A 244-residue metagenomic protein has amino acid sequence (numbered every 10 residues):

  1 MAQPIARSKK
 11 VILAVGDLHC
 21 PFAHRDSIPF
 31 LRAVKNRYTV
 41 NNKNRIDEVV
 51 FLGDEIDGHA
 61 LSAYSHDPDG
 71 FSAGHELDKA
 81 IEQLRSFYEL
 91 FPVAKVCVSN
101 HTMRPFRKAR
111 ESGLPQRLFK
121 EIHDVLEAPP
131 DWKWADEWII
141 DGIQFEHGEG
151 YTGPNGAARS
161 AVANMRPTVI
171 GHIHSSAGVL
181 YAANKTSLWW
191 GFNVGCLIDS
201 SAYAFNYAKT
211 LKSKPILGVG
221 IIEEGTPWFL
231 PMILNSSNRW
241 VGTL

Functional and structural regions predicted by a protein language model:
A2, V11, V15-P129: Core catalytic region of metal-dependent phosphoesterases/phosphodiesterases, especially metallo-beta-lactamase-like
A2-L13, W138-Q144: Beta-strand-turn-beta hairpins that frame and shape the catalytic cleft of phosphate-ester-processing enzymes
A6-R7, V11-A14, N42-D47, P231-L244: Polar, enzyme-active/binding microenvironments
I46, F91, A135, N164-R166 (+1 more regions): Short, well-ordered alpha-helix to beta-strand connector turns
E89-F91, P129, I140, A163 (+1 more regions): Short, well-ordered coil/turn elements that cap or connect secondary structure elements
K95-H101, W134, L230-L234: Acidic carboxylate-rich catalytic motifs and surrounding loops in phosphoryl-/glycosyl-chemistry enzymes
G113-W138, I173, W189-A202: Active-site-proximal loop/helix segment associated with metal-binding centers of metalloenzymes
G142-V241: Conserved beta-sheet core of the metallophosphoesterase superfamily
